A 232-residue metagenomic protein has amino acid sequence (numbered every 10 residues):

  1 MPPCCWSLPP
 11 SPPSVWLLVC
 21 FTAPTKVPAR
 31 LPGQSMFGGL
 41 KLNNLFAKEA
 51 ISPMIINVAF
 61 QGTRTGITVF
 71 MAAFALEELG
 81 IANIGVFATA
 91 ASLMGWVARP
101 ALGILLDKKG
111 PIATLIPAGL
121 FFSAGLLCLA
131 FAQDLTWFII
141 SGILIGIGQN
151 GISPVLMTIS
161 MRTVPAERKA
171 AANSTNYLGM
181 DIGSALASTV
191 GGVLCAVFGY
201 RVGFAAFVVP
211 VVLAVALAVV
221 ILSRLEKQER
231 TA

Functional and structural regions predicted by a protein language model:
M1-P10, V193-V211: A membrane-interface helix-boundary motif in multi-pass transporters
C4, P9-A29, L217-L222: C-terminal membrane-cytosol helix-exit motif in multi-pass small-molecule transporters
P9, A113-C128, V208: Structural signature of the two symmetry-related core transmembrane helices
T22-N57: Juxtamembrane intracellular "pre-TM" segments in multi-pass secondary transporters
I56-T68: Conserved extracellular-gate-facing transmembrane-helix segments in secondary transporters
V69-N83: Short amphipathic helix-loop junctions that connect adjacent transmembrane helices in Major Facilitator Superfamily/SLC
A98-G110, C195-A196: Helix-to-loop junctions at the C-terminal end of transmembrane segments in multipass secondary transporters
G151-V164: Intracellular juxtamembrane helix-capping segments at the cytosolic ends of symmetry-related transmembrane helices
